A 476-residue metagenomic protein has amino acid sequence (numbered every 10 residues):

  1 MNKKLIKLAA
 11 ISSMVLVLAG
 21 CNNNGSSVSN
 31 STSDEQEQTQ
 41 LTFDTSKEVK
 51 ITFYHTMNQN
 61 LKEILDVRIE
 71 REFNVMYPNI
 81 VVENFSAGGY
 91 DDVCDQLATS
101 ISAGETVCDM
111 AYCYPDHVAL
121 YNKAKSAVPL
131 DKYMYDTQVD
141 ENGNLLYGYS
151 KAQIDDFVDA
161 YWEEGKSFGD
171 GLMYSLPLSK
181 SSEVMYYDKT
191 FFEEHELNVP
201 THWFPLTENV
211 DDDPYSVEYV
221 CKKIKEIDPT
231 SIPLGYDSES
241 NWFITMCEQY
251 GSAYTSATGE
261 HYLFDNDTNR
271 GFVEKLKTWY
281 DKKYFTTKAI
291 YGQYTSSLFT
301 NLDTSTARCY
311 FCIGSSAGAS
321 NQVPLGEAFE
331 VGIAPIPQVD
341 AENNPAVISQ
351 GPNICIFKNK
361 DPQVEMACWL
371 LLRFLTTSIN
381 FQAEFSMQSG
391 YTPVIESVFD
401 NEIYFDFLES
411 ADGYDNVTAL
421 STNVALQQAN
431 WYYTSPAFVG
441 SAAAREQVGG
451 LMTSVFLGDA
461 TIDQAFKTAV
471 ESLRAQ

Functional and structural regions predicted by a protein language model:
A19-G20: C-terminal motif of bacterial Sec signal peptides marking the signal peptidase cleavage site
E37, C94, P115-V184, Y215 (+3 more regions): Hinge/lid segment of periplasmic solute-binding proteins
T56, E63, R68-E70, E239-S252 (+2 more regions): Extracytoplasmic/periplasmic substrate-binding proteins
N58-V81, T190: Short, polar/charged alpha-helical segment
L65, I348, A411-L473: C-terminal capping/gating helix-and-loop segments adjacent to ligand/active sites or protein-protein/ligand interfaces
V75-F157, E194-E196, P200, R308-F311 (+1 more regions): Extracytoplasmic "Venus flytrap"/periplasmic binding protein-like
Y133-V139, K151-F157, E163-N241, S252-Y291 (+3 more regions): Helix-loop-helix "hinge/cap" segment bordering the ligand-binding cleft or interdomain interface
P229, L372-I403: Periplasmic-binding protein-like
